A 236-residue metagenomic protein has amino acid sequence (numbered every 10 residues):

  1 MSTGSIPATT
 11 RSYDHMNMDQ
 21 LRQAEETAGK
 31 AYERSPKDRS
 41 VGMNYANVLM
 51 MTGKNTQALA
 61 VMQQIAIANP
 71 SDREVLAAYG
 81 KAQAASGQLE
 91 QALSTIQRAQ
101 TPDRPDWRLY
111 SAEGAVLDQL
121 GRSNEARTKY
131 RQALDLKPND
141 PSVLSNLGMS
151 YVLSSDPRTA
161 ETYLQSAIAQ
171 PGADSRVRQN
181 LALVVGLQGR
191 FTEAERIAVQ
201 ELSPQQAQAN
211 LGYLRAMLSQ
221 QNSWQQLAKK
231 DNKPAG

Functional and structural regions predicted by a protein language model:
M1-N44, V48-T52, A60, G236: N-terminal leader/linker segments that initiate helical-solenoid repeat arrays
T3-S5, S175-V177, L181-G236: Terminal, low-structured helical/coil segments at or just beyond the last alpha-helical repeat
R34-S35, I67-N69, A99-D103, L136 (+2 more regions): Structural marker of alpha-solenoid helical repeat scaffolds
R39-S40, R73-E74, D106-R108, P141-S142 (+2 more regions): Helix-start (N-cap) detector for alpha-helical repeat units in TPR-like alpha-solenoids, especially tetratricopeptide
N44, A78, S111-A112, N146 (+1 more regions): Canonical tetratricopeptide repeat
